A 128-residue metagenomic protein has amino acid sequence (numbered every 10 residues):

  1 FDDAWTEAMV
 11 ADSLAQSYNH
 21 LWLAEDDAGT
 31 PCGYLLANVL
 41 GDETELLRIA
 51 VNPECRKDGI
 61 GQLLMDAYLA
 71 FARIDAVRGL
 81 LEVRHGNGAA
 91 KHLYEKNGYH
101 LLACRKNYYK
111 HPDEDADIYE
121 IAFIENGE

Functional and structural regions predicted by a protein language model:
F1-E54, Q62-F71, A122-E128: Acetyl-CoA-dependent GNAT
L21-W22, R84-G88, N97, N107-E128: C-terminal "cap" of GNAT-fold acetyltransferases
P31, L101-C104: Residue-level detector of beta-propeller blades
G59: Conserved G/P- and acidic residue-centered "switch" motifs that form tight phosphate/ATP-binding loops in soluble
L64, N87-A90: Conserved short alpha-helix immediately C-terminal to the canonical SAM/SAH-binding motif I of Rossmann-like
A72-V83: Conserved GNAT acetyl-CoA-binding A-motif
I74, K96-N97: Structural motif
